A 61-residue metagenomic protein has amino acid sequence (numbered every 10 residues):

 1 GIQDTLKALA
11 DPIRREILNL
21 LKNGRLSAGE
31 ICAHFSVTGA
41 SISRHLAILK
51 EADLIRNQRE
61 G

Functional and structural regions predicted by a protein language model:
G1-S41, A47, E60: N-terminal helix-turn-helix DNA-binding core of bacterial DNA-binding proteins
K50-E60: Beta-hairpin "wing" of winged helix-turn-helix
